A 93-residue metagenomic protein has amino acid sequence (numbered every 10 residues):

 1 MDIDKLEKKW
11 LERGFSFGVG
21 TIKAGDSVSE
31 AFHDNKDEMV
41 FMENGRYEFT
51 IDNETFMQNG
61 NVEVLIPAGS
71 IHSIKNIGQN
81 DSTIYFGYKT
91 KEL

Functional and structural regions predicted by a protein language model:
M1-E30: A short glycine-rich, His/Asp/Glu-containing loop-to-beta-strand
A24-D26, N44-Y47, T90-L93: Short, charged/polar surface micro-motifs in flexible loops or helix N-caps
E30, F49-T50, I66, H72-G78: Short beta-strand His + acidic residue motifs that chelate non-heme Fe in jelly-roll/DSBH and cupin folds
F32-E48: Short, conserved beta-strand element in jelly-roll/cupin
R46-E48, T55, I71, D81: Structural motif
N53-A68: Short acidic-glycine-tyrosine-enriched beta hairpin
G69-L93: Ligand-binding loop in jelly-roll beta-barrel domains
